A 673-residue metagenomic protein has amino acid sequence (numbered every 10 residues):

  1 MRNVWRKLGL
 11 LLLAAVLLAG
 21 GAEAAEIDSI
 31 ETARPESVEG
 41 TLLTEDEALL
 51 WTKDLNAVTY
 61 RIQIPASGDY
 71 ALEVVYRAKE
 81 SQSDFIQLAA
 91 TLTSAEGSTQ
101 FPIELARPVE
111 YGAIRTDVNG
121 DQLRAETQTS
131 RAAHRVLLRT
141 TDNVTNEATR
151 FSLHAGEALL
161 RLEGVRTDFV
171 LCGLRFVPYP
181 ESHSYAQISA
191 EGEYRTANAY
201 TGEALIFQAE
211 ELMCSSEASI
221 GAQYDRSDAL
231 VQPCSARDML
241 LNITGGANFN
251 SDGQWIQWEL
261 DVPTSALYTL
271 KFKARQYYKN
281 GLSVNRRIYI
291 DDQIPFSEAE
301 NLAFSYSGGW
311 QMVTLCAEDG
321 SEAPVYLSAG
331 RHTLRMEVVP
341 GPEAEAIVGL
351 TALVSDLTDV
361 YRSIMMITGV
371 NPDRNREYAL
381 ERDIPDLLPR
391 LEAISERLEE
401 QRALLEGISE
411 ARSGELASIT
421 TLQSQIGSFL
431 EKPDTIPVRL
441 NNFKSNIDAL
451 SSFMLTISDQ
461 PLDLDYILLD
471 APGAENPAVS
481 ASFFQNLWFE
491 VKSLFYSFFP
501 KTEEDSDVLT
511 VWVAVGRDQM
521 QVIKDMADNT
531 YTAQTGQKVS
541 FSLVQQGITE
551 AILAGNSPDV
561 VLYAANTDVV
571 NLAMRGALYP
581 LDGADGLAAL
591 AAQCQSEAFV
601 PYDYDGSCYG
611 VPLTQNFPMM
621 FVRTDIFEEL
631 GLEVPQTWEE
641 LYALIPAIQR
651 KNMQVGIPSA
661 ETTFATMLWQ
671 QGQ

Functional and structural regions predicted by a protein language model:
M1-I27: Gram-positive cell-envelope targeting signals
E23-Y466: Extracytoplasmic
T91-T93, Y289, A573, D603 (+2 more regions): A general beta-strand register signal
Y466-V508: Disordered inhibitory propeptide/activation segment of secreted metzincin zinc metalloprotease zymogens, centered on
W488-K492, F498-E503, N566-M619, W638-L644: Hinge/lid segment of periplasmic solute-binding proteins
E504-R517, Y531, Q537-S542, V560 (+2 more regions): Short, well-ordered beta-strand elements
N529-E597, P601, T624-E633: Extracytoplasmic "Venus flytrap"/periplasmic binding protein-like
S540-L543, D582-D585, V600-Q673: Helix-loop-helix "hinge/cap" segment bordering the ligand-binding cleft or interdomain interface
